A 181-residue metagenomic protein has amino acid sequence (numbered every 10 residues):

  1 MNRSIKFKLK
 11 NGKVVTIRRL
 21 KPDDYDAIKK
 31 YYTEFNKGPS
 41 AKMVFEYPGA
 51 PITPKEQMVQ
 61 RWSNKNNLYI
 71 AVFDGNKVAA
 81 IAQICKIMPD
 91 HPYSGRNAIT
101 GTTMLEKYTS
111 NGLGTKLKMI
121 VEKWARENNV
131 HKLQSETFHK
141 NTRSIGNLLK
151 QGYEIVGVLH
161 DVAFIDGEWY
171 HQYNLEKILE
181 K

Functional and structural regions predicted by a protein language model:
V15-K30: A short beta-loop-alpha structural element at the N-terminal edge of CoA-dependent acyl/N-acetyltransferase catalytic
N36-V59: Conserved GNAT-fold acetyl-CoA-binding loop/helix
V59-A71: A short helix-loop-beta-strand connector motif used in the catalytic cores of GNAT acetyltransferases and, in some
A71, K77-K86: Conserved beta-strand in the GNAT
G101-M104, S110-E127, G146-K150: Conserved acetyl-CoA-binding loop-helix of GNAT-fold acetyltransferases
A125-T137: Conserved GNAT acetyl-CoA-binding A-motif
S135-I145: Conserved beta-strand-loop-alpha-helix junction that forms the acyl-donor binding cleft
E136-T137, L149, E154-Y170: Conserved catalytic-core motifs of GNAT/GCN5-like acyltransferases
